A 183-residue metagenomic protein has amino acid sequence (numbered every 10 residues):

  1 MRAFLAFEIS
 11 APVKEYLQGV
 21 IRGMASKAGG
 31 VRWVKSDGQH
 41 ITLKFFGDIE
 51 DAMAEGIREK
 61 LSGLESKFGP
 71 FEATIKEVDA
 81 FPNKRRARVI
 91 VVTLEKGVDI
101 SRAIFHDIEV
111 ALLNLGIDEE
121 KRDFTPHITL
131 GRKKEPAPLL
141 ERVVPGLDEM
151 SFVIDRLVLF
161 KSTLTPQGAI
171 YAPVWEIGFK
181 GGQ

Functional and structural regions predicted by a protein language model:
M1-Q183: Histidine-dependent nucleotide/RNA phosphoesterase domain, centered on the 2H-phosphoesterase fold with its duplicated
